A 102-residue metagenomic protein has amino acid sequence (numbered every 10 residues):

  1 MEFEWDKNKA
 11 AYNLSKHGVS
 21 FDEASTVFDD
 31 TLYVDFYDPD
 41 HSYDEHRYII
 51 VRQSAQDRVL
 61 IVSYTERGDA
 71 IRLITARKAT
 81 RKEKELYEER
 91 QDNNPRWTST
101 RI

Functional and structural regions predicted by a protein language model:
M1-I102: Ribonuclease/tRNase effector modules and their secretory precursors
